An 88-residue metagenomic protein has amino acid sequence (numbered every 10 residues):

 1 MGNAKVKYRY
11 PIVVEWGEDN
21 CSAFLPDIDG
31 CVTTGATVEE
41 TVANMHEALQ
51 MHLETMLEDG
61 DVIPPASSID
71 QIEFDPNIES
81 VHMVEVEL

Functional and structural regions predicted by a protein language model:
M1-Y10, H46-L88: Short, charged, surface-exposed hinge/linker loops at domain edges that act as mobile lids or interdomain connectors
V13-I28: Short aromatic-glycine-(Arg/Gly/Cys) micro-motifs in beta-strand/loop hairpins
P26, C31, M56: Short glycine- and Lys/Arg-enriched binding-loop motifs that mark or flank ligand-binding interfaces
D29-E39: A short, exposed loop/beta-hairpin motif centered on an aromatic-Gly-Thr core
V42-A43: Short, surface-exposed helix/turn micro-motifs that flank interaction/cofactor sites
